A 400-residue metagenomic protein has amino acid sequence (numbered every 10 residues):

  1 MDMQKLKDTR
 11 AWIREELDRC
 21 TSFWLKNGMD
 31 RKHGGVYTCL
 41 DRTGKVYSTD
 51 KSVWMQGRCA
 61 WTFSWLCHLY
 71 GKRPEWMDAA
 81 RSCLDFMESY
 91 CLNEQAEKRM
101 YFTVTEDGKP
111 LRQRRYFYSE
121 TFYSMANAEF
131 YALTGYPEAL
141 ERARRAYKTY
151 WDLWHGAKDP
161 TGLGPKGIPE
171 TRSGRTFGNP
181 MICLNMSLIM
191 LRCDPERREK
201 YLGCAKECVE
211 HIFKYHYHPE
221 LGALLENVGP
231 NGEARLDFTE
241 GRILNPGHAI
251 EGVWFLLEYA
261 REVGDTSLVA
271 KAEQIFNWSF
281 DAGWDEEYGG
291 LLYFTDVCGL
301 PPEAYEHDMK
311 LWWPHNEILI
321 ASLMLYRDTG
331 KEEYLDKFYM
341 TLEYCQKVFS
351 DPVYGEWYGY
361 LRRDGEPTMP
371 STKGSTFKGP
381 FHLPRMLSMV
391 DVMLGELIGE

Functional and structural regions predicted by a protein language model:
M1-E400: Glycan-recognition and catalytic cores of secretory/periplasmic carbohydrate-active enzymes
